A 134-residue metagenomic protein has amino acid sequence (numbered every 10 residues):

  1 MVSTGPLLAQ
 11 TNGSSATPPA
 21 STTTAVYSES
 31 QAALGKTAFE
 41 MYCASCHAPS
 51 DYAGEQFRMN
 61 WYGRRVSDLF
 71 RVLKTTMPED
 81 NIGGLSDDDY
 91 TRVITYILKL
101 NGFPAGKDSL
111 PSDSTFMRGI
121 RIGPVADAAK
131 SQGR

Functional and structural regions predicted by a protein language model:
T11-A38: Electrostatic cytochrome c docking/interface patches
E29-K36, A48-E79: Gly/Gly-Pro-rich "capping" loops immediately C-terminal to redox-active cysteine motifs in periplasmic/lumenal
G35, F39-P49, V93, I97: The canonical Cys-X-X-Cys-His
L85-R134: Flexible coil segments in periplasmic/lumen-exposed cytochrome c-class electron-transfer proteins
